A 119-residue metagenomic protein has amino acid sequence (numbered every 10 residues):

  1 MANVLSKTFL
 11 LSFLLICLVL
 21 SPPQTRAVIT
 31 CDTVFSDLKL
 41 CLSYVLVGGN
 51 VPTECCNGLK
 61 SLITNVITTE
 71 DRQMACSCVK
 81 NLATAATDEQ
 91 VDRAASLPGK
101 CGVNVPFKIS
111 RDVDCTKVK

Functional and structural regions predicted by a protein language model:
A2-N57, S61-K119: N-terminal "mature-chain" segments and other terminal, solvent-exposed stretches
